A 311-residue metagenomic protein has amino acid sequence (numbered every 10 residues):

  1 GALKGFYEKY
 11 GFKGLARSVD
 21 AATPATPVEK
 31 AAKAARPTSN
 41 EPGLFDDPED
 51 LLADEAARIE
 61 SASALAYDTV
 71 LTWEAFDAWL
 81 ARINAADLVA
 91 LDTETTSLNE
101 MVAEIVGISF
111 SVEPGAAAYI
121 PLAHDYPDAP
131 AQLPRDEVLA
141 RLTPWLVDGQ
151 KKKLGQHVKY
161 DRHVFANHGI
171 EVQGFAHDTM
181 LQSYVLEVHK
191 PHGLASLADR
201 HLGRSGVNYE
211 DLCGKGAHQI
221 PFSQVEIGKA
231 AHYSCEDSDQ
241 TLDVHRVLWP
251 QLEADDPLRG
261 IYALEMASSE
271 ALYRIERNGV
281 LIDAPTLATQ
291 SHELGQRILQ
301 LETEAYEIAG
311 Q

Functional and structural regions predicted by a protein language model:
A2-V106, L122-P127, A131-W145: Long, highly charged low-complexity segments
S61-Y67, N99, A103-A254, L264-L272: Active-site-proximal helix-loop-helix substrate-binding element of RNase H-like nuclease domains
T96, D256-G260: Membrane-interfacial loop-to-helix junctions in multi-pass inner-membrane proteins
G260-Q311: Extended, well-ordered alpha-helical scaffold/bundle regions in very large, multi-domain proteins
